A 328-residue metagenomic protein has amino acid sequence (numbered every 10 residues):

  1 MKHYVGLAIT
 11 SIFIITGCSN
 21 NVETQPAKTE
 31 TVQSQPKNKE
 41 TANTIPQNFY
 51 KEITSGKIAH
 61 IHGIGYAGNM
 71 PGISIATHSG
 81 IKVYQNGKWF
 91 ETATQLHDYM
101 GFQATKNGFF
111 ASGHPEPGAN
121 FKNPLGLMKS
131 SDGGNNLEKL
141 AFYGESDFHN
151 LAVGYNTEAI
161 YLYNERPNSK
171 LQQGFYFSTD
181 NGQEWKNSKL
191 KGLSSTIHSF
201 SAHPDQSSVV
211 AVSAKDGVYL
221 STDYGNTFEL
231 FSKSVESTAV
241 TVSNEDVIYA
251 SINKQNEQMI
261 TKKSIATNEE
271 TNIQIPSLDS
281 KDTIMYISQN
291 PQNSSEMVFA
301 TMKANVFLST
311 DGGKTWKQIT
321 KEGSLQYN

Functional and structural regions predicted by a protein language model:
I14-G17: C-terminal motif of bacterial Sec signal peptides marking the signal peptidase cleavage site
S19-V22: Bacterial signal peptide processing site
F49-K82, T94-F102: Beta-strand-rich domains and repeat architectures in extracellular enzymes and scaffolds, especially beta-propellers
I61-G63, H97-A104, E145-V153, S195-A202 (+3 more regions): Repeated scaffold domains used in trafficking and secretory/extracellular systems, primarily beta-propellers
I73, F109, I160, V209-V210 (+2 more regions): Hydrophobic beta-strand positions that form the internal "hydrophobic ladder" of WD40/Gbeta-like beta-propeller blades
H78, H114-E116, Y163-P167, K215 (+2 more regions): Short loop/turn segments immediately following the C-termini of beta-strands
S79-T92, L96, P124-A141, G174-S188 (+4 more regions): Asp-box/BNR beta-propeller loop motif
G118-P124, R166-Q173, S213, I252-M259: Short, solvent-exposed loop/turn segments at conserved positions within beta-propeller repeat blades
